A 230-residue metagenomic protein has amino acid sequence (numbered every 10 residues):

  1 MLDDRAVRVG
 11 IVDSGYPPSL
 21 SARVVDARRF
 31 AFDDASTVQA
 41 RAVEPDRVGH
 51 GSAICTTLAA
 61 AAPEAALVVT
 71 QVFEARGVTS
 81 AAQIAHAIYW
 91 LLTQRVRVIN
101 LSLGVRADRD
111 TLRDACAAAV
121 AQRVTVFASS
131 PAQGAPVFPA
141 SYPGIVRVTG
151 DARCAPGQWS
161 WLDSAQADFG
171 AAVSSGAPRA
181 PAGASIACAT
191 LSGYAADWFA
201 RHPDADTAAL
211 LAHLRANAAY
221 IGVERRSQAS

Functional and structural regions predicted by a protein language model:
M1-A61, A65, A187, G222-R226: Active-site core segment of subtilase-fold serine proteases
M1-R5, T79-N100, R109-V124, G134-R147 (+1 more regions): Mature extracellular/periplasmic domains of secretome proteins
D13, A135-A200: Extracellular S/T/G-rich loop segment that most often corresponds to the catalytic His/Ser-adjacent loop
Y16-P17, A75, G104-D108, P131-A135 (+2 more regions): Solvent-exposed loop/turn segments at secondary-structure junctions within structured extracellular/periplasmic domains
A40-V105, A218-I221: Subtilisin-like peptidase catalytic core
L58, V173-Q228: Hydrolase catalytic cores
V126-S130: Short beta-strand elements of ligand-binding domains
